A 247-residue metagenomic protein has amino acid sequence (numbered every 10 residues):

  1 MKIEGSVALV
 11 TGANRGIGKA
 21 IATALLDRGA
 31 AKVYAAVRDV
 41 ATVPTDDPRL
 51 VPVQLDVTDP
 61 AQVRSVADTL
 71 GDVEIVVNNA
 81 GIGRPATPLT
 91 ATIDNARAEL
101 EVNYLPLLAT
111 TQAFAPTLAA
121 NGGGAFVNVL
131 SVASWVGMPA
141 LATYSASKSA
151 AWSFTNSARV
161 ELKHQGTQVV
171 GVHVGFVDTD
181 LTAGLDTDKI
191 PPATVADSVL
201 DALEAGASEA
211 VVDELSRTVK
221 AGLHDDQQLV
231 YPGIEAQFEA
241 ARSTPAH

Functional and structural regions predicted by a protein language model:
V7, N14-R15: Conserved glycine-rich cofactor-binding loop
N14, T111, S147: Active-site helix of classical SDR
N79-P85: Conserved NAD(P)H cofactor-binding loop of Rossmann-fold oxidoreductase domains
T87-R97: Substrate-binding pocket helix/loop in short-chain dehydrogenase/reductase
L89, M138-A142, L185: Active-site loop immediately N-terminal to the catalytic Tyr-X3-Lys motif of short-chain dehydrogenase/reductase
S131: Residue(s) in the substrate-gating loop at a strand-loop-helix junction that position the organic substrate next
D188-K189, A193-H247: C-terminal tail/cap regions
